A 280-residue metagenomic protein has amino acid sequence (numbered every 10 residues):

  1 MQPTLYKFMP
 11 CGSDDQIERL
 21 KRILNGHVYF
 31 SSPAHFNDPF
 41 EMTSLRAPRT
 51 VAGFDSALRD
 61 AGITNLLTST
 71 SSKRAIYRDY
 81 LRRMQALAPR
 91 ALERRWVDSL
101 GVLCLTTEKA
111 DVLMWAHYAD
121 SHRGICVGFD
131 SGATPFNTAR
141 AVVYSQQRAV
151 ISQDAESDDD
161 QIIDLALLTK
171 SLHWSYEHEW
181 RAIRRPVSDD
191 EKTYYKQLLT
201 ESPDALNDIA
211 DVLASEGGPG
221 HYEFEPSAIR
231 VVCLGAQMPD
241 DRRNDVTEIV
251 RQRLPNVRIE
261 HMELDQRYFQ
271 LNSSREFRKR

Functional and structural regions predicted by a protein language model:
M1-R280: Partner-binding and oligomerization surfaces adjacent to conserved cores of proteins that assemble macromolecular
